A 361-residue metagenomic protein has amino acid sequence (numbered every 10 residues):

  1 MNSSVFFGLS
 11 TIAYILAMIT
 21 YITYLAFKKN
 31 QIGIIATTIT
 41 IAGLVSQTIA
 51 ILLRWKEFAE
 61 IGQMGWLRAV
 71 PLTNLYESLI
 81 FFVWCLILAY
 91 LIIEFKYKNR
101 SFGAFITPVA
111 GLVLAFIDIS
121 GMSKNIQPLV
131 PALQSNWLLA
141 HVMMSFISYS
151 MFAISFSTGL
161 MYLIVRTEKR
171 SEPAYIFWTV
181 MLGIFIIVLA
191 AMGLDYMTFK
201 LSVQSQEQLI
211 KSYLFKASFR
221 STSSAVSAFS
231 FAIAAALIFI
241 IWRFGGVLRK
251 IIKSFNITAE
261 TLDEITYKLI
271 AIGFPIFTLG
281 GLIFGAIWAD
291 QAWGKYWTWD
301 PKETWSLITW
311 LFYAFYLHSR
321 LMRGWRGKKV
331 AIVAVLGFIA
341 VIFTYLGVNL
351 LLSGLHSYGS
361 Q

Functional and structural regions predicted by a protein language model:
M1-Q361: Polytopic transmembrane helical bundles with strong interfacial aromatic enrichment
